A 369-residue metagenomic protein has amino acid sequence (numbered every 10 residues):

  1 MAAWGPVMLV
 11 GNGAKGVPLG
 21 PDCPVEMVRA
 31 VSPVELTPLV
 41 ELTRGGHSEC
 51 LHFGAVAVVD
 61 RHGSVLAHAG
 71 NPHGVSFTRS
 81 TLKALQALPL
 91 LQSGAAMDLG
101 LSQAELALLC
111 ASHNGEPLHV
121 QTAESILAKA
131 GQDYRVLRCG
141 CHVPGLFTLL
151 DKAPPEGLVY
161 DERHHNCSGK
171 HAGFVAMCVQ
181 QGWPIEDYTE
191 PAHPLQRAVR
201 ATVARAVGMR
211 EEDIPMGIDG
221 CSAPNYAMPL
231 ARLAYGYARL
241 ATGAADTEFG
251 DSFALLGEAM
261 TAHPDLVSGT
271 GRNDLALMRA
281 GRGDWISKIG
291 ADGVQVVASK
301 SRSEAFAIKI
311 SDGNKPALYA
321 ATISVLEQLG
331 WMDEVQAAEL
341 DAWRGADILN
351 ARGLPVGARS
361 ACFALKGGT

Functional and structural regions predicted by a protein language model:
C23-H73: Beta-lactamase-like hydrolase cores
C23-V34, S102-D213: Active-site-adjacent helix/loop patches that line small-molecule binding or acyl-intermediate pockets
L51-V56, A172, R200, D292-Q295: Short glycine-rich loop/turn motifs
A69-F77, L109-H113, G157-H165, G217-P224 (+1 more regions): A short glycine/serine-rich beta->alpha loop
T78-A95: Active-site SXXK
Q92-L99, G131-R135, Q181-D187, H193-R200 (+4 more regions): Bacterial peptidoglycan biogenesis and beta-lactam-recognition machinery
L240-T369: Structured C-terminal helix/loop/strand segments within mature extracytoplasmic catalytic/sensor domains
